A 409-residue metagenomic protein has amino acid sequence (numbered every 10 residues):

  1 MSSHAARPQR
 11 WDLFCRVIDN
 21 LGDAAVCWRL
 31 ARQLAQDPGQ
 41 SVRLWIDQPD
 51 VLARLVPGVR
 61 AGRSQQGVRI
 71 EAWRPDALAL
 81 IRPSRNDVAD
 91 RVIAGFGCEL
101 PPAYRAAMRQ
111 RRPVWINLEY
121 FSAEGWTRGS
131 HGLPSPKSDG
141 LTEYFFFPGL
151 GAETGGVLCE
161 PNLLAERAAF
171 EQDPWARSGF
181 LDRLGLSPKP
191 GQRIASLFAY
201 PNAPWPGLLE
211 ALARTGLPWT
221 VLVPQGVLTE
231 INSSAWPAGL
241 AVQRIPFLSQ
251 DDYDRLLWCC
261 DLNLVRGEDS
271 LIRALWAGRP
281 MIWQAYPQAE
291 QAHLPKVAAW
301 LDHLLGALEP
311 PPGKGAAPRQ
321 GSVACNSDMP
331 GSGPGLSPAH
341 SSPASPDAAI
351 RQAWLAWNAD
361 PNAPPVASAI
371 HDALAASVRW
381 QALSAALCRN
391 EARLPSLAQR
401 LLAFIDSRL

Functional and structural regions predicted by a protein language model:
A5, E309-P346: Intrinsically disordered, low-complexity terminal tails and inter-domain linkers enriched for S/T/G/P/D/E
L13-L141: Active-site and donor-binding regions of nucleotide-sugar-utilizing enzymes
W28-A31, L248-K296: A donor-sugar binding/catalytic signature common to diverse glycosyltransferases and related nucleotide-sugar
P49-L55, E124-W126, A203-G207, V227-S233: Short, charged/polar "capping" segments at the starts of alpha-helices and the immediately preceding loops
R111-V114, L217, R279: A short helix->loop->beta-strand "cap" motif at the edges of active sites that frequently abuts
E119-A203: A nucleotide-sugar donor-handling region in carbohydrate enzymes
C159-E160, P312, A316, H340-L409: C-terminal amphipathic helix plus adjacent low-complexity, charged tail appended to glycosyltransferase catalytic
G216-P246: Catalytic donor nucleotide-activated moiety binding site of glycosyltransferases and closely related
